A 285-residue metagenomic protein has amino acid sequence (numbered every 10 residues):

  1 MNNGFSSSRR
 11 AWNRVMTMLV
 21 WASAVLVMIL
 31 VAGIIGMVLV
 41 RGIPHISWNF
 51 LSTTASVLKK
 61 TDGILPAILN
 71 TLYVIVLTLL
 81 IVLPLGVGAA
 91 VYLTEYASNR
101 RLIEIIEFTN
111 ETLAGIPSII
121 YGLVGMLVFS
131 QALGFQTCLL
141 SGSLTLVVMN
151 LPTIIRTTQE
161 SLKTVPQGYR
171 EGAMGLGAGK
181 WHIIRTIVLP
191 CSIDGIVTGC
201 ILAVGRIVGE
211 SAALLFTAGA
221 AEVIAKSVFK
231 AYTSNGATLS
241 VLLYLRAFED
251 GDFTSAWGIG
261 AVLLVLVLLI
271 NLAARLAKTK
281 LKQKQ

Functional and structural regions predicted by a protein language model:
N3-A22, G36-L80, N99, L245-T254: Periplasmic/extracellular loop-to-transmembrane helix junction in inner-membrane transport proteins
S56-L58, D62, L214-L264: Interhelical loop and adjacent transmembrane-helix boundary motif in polytopic membrane transport permeases
L69, Y73-I81, L85, A89 (+4 more regions): Hydrophobic alpha-helical transmembrane segments of multipass integral membrane proteins, especially permease/channel
T78-N110, L123, R275-K280: Transmembrane-helix boundary motif in ABC transporter permease subunits
L79, T158, K180-A218: Transmembrane alpha-helices
L93, Q159, K163, I201 (+1 more regions): C-terminal transmembrane helix and the adjacent membrane-cytosol boundary/short C-terminal tail of inner/organellar
E111-V147: Generic hydrophobic transmembrane alpha-helix motif, especially the helices
P117, L176-G177, P190: Glycine/proline-centered hinge or cleavage motifs at structural transition points of membrane proteins
